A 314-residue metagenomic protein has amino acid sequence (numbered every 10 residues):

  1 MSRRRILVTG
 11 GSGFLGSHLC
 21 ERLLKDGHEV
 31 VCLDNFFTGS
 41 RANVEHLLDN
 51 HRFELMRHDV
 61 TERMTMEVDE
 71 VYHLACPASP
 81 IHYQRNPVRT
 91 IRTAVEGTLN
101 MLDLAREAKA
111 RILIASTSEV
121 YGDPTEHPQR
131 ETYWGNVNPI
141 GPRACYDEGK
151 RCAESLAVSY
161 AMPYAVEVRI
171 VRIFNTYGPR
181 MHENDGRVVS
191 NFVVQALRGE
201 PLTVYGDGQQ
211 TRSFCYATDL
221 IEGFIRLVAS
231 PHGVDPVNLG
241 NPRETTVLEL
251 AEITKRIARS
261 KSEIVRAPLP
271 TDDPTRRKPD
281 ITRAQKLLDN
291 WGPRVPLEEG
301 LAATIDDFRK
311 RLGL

Functional and structural regions predicted by a protein language model:
M1-T176, T218, F224, R276 (+1 more regions): N-terminal Rossmann-like NAD(P)+-binding domain of SDR-like oxidoreductases, especially those catalyzing
L19, F224-V228, A251-T254, L301-F308: Hydrophobic "lid"/C-terminal helical patch of Rossmann-like NAD(P)-dependent dehydrogenase/epimerase domains
H51-F53, E131-V137, Y164-A165, V193-V204 (+3 more regions): A short C-terminal helix-loop "cap" of Rossmann-like NAD(P)-dependent dehydrogenase/epimerase domains
R151, V166-E167, T176-N191, R198-E200 (+7 more regions): Glycine/proline-rich active-site loop of Rossmann-fold NAD(P)-dependent oxidoreductases
A157, F192, A284-Q285: Structural element of the ATP-grasp superfamily
I170, F214, E244, K278 (+1 more regions): Short aromatic/basic micro-patch
A217, P270-G292, A303: Conserved C-terminal active-site "lid" loop/helix of NAD(P)H-dependent oxidoreductases that clamps the redox cofactor
L220, F224, L239, L250 (+2 more regions): Non-catalytic, hydrophobic alpha-helical segments
